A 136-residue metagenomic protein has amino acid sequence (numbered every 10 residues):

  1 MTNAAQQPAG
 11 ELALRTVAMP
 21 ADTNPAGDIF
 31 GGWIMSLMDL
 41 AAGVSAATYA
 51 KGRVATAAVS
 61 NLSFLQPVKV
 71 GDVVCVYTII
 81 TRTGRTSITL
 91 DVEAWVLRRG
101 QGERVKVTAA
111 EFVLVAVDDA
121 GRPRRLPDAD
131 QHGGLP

Functional and structural regions predicted by a protein language model:
M1-G31, T48-A50: Catalytic strand-loop segment that frames the active site of acyl-thioester-processing enzymes
T2-A4, P8-L14, K69-V70, T81-P136: HotDog/MaoC-like acyl-thioester-processing domains
G32-G52: Active-site helix/loop of acyl-thioester processing domains in fatty-acid/polyketide metabolism, spanning hotdog-fold
V59-L62: Short alpha-helix capping/helix-loop boundary micro-motifs
